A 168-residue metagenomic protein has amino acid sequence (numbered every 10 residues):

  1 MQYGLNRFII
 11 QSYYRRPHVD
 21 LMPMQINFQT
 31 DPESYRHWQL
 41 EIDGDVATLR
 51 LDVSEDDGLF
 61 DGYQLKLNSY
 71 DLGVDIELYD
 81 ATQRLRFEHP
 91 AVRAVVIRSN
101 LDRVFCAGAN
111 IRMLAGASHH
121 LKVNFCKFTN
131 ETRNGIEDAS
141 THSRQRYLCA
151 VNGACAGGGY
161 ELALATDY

Functional and structural regions predicted by a protein language model:
I10, Y14, H18-L59, V96: Short beta-strand/loop segment at the start of cytosolic alpha/beta domains
G44-L51, D71-L121, N130-A150: A structural preference for short, pocket-lining loop segments at secondary-structure junctions
L59-Q64, G108-A109: Short acidic, glycine/proline-rich loop/turn micro-motifs
C126, G157: Glycine-rich phosphate-binding loop at the start of an alpha helix
A150-G153, T166-Y168: Gly/Pro- and small hydrophobic-enriched strand-loop and loop-to-helix capping segments that sit at the rims
G158-Y168: Active-site-proximal glycine-rich helix-loop-beta segment
